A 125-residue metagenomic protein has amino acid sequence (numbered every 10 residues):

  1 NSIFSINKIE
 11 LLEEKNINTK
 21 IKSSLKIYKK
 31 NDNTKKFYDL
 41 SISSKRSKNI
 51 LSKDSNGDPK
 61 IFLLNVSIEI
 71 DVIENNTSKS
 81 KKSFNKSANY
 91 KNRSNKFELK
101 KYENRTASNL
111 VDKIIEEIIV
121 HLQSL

Functional and structural regions predicted by a protein language model:
N1-F37, S47, L125: A structural "domain/chain start" motif
S23-Y28, D32-S108, D112, E116: Surface-exposed short loop/turn segments
I118-L125: Amphipathic, coiled-coil-like alpha-helical scaffolding segments used for oligomerization/assembly
